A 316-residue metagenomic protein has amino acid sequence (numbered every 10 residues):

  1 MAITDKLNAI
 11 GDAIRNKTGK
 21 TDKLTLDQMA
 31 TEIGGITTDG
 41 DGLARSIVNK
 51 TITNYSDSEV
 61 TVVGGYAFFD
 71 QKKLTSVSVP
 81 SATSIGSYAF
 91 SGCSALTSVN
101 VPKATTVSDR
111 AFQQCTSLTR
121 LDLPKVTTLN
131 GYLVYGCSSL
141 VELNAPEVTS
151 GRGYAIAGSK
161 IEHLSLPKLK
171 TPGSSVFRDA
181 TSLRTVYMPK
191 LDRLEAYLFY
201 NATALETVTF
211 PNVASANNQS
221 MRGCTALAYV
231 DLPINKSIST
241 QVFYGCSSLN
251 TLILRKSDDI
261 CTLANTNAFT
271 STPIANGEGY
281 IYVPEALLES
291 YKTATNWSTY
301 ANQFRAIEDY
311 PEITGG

Functional and structural regions predicted by a protein language model:
M1, G315-G316: Short acidic DE-rich linear segments
M1-V62, G277: Surface-exposed receptor/substrate recognition regions of extracellular proteins
K20-Q28, W297-A306: Short, surface-exposed acidic
I47-V62, Q71-S84, S94-T106, T116-T128 (+8 more regions): Structural signature of tandem-repeat unit edges
G64-A67, G86-S91, S108-Q113, N130-Y135 (+6 more regions): Consensus positions within tandem repeat domains that build extended binding/scaffold surfaces
N265-S271, E289-N302: Short, aromatic/basic amphipathic alpha-helical patches
D309-G315: Short, low-complexity, Pro/Ser/Thr/Gly-rich segments in the mature regions of secreted, periplasmic
